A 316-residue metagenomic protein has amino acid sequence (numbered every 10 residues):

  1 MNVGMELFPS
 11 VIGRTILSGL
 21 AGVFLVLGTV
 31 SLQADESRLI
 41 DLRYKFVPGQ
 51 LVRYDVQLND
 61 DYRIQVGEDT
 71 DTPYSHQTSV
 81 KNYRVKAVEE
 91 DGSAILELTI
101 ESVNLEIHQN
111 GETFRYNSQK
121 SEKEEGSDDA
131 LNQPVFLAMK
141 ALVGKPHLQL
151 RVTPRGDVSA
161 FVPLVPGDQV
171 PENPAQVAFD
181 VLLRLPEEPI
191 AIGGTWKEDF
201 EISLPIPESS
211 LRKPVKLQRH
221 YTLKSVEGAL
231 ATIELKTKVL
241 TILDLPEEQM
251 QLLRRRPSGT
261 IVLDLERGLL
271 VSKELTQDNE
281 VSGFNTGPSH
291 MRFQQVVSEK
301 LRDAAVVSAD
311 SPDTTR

Functional and structural regions predicted by a protein language model:
M1-G13: N-terminal secretory signal peptides that target proteins for export/translocation
M1-N2, S18, R38, I190: Generic detection of intrinsically disordered/low-complexity segments and helix-coil linkers/edges
F8, L25-L27, S37, V47: A general, composition-driven signal for non-globular sequence regions
T15-G28: Bacterial N-terminal signal peptides
A34-R316: Signature of exported/secreted
